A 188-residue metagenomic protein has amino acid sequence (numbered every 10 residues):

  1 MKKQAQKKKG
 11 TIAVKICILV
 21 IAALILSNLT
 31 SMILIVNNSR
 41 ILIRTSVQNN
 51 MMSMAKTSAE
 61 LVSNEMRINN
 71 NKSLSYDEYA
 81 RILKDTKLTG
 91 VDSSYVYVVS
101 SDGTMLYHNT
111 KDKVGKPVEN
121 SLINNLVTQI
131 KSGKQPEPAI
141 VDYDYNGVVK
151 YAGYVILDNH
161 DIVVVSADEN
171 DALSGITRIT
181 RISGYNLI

Functional and structural regions predicted by a protein language model:
M1-K7, S93-T128: Extracellular/periplasmic ligand-sensing ectodomains of membrane signal-transduction proteins
K9-N38, G184-I188: Extreme N-terminal signal-anchor transmembrane helix of membrane signaling/transducer proteins, especially in bacteria
I21-L24, I35-L74, E78, A167 (+1 more regions): Membrane-proximal extracytoplasmic alpha-helices
N49, S53, K84-M105, Q135: Short N-terminal helix-loop-first-beta-strand/juxtamembrane motif that initiates sensory/input modules
S75-I82, T110-D142: Extracytoplasmic/periplasmic sensor domains and loops in membrane signaling proteins
A139, Y145-V155: A short beta-strand signature within small-molecule sensing/ligand-binding domains used in signal transduction
L157-V163, E169: Short hydrophobic/glycine-rich mini-motifs in sensory/regulatory modules that couple input to downstream signaling
A167-I188: Membrane-interface helix-start motif
